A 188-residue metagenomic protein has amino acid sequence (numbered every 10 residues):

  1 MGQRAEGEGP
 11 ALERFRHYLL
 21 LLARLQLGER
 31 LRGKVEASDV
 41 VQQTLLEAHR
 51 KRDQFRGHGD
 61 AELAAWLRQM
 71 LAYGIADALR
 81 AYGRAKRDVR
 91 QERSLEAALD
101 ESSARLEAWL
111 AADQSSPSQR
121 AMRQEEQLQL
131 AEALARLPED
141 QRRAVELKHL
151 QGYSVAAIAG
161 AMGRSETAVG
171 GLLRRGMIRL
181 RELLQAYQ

Functional and structural regions predicted by a protein language model:
G2-L27, H49: A short, charge-rich alpha-helical start-of-domain segment used by transcription regulators
L12-R16, R32-D53, Q151: Conserved RNAP core-binding helix
L19, A23, L27, R52 (+1 more regions): Hydrophobic-face residues of short alpha-helical interaction/recognition segments
L19, D100, A104-V145, Y153 (+1 more regions): Amphipathic alpha-helical segment used for protein-protein interaction
V35, D39-L46, A61-Y73, G171: Structural recognition of an alpha-helix C-terminal capping motif at a helix-to-coil junction
Q54, A72-E101, R123, E182 (+1 more regions): Arg/Lys-rich amphipathic alpha helix in sigma70-family domain 2
A76, L130, E139-Q141, L147-L150 (+1 more regions): DNA-recognition helix of helix-turn-helix
